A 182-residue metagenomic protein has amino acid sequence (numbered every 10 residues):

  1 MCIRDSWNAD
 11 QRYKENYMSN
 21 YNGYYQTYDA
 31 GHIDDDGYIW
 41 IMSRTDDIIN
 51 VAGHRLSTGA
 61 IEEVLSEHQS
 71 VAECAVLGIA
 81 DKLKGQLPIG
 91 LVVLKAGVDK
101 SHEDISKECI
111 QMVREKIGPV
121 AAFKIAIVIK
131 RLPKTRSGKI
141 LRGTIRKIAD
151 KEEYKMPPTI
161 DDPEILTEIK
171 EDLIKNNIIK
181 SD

Functional and structural regions predicted by a protein language model:
R4, K84, R136: Glycine/Thr-rich phosphate-binding loops of Rossmann-like dinucleotide-binding domains
R4-Y17, L56, E153-Y154: Conserved ATP/PPi-binding loop(s) of AMP-dependent carboxylate-activating enzymes
S6, C74-A75, I125-A126: Generic beta-strand hydrophobic packing signal
R12-E15, G23, Y28-A121, I140 (+3 more regions): AMP-binding/adenylate-forming catalytic core of the ANL superfamily
I125, E171, I179-D182: C-terminal low-complexity, glycine/proline- and small-hydrophobic-enriched intrinsically disordered tails that act as
A126-R136: Short proline/glycine- and acidic-rich turn/helix-capping motifs at secondary-structure junctions
